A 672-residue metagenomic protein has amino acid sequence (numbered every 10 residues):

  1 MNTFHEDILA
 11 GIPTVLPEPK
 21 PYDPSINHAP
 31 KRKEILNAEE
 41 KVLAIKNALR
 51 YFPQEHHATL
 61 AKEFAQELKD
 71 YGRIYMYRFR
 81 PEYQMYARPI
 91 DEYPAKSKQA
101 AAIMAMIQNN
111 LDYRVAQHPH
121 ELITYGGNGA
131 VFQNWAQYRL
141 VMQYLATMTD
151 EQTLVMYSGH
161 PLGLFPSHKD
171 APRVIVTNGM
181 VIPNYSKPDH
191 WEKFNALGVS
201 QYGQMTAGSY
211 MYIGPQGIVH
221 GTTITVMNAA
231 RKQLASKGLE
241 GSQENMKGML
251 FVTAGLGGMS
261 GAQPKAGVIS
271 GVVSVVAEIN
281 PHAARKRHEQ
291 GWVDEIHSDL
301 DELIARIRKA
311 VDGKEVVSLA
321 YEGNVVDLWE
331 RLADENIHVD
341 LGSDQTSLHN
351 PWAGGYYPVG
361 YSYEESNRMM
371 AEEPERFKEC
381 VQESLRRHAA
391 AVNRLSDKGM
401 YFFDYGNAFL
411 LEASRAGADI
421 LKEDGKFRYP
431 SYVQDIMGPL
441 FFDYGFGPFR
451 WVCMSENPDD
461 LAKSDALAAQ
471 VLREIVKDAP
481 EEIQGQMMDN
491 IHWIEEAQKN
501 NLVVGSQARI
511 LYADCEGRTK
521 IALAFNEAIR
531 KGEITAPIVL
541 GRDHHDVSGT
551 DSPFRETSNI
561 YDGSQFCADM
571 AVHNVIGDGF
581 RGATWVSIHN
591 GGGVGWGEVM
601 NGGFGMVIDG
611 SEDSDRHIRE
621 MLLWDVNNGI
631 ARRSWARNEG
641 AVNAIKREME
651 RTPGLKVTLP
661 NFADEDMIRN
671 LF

Functional and structural regions predicted by a protein language model:
M1-F194, S200-G208, P374-A524, A528-G541 (+3 more regions): Long, compositionally biased, glycine/small-hydrophobic-enriched stretches that function as flexible linkers, tethers
F194-V199, T222-A235, P553-F554, D562: Active-site-proximal segments of catalytic enzyme domains that coordinate small-molecule cofactors or metal ions
G203-I224, R231, E240-S242, K247-L250 (+6 more regions): Catalytic or ion-translocation cores adjacent to nucleophile or general acid/base/metal-coordination motifs in diverse
V268-S270, A333-I337, A418-L421, I529-R530 (+2 more regions): Short, solvent-exposed amphipathic alpha-helical segments in soluble enzyme and RNA/protein-processing domains
V273, H338, Y401: Residue-level detector of anion-binding/catalytic polar loops
P281, G323-V326, Q345-N350, G406-E412 (+2 more regions): Glycine-rich beta-alpha junction loops
S318-T346, N350-A353: Active-site/ligand-binding-proximal alpha/beta "capping" segment
I538, R542-H573: Small-residue-enriched alpha-helical segments and adjacent helix-cap loops that form tight helix-helix packing
